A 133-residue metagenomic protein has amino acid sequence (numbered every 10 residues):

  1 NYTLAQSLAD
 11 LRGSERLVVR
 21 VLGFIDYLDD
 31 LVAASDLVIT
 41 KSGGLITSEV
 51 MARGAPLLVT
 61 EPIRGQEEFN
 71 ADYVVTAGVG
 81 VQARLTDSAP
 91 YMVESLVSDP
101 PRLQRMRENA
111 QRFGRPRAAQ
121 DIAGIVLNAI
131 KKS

Functional and structural regions predicted by a protein language model:
N1-L37, E68: Donor-nucleotide binding loops and adjacent catalytic segments primarily of GT-B fold Leloir glycosyltransferases
V21, I39, V50, V74 (+1 more regions): Hydrophobic, well-ordered secondary-structure elements that form the walls of internal hydrophobic environments
L28-F69: A donor-sugar binding/catalytic signature common to diverse glycosyltransferases and related nucleotide-sugar
V59-D87: Nucleotide-sugar donor-binding patch of glycosyltransferase catalytic domains
T76-A77, L85-P101: C-terminal "capping" alpha-helix adjacent to the active site of nucleotide-linked donor transferases in cell-envelope
R102-P116: A short, well-ordered alpha-helix in the C-terminal region of glycosyltransferases
R115-S133: C-terminal alpha-helical cap of glycosyltransferases
